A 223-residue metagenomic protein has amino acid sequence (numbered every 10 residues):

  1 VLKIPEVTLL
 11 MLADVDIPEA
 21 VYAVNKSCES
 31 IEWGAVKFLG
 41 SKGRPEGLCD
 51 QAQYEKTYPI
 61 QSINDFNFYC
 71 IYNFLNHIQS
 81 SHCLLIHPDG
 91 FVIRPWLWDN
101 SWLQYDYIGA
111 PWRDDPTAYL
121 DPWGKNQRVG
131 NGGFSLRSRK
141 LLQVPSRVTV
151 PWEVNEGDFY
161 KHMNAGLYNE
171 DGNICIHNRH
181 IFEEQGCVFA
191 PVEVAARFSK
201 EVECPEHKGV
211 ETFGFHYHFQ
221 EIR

Functional and structural regions predicted by a protein language model:
V1-H82: N-terminal anchoring/stem segment of glycosyltransferases
V1-K3, E29-S30, E46, Q61-I71 (+7 more regions): Membrane-interface amphipathic segments in extracytoplasmic regions
V21, G47-C49, R94-L97, S146: Short glycine-/acidic-enriched loop or helix-start segments at secondary-structure transitions that form or flank
S30-I31, H77-Q79, D99-L103, R137: Short, conserved loop/helix-junction motifs that constitute active-site signature segments in enzyme catalytic cores
V36, P88-D89, S138: Generic structural signal for small/hydrophobic residues in well-ordered secondary structure, especially within
S80-V92: Short beta-strand-to-loop acidic/aromatic patch adjacent to the donor-nucleotide binding site
G90-G124: Conserved donor-nucleotide/metal-binding helix-loop-beta segment in metal-dependent transferases, i.e., the alpha-helix
Q127-R223: Catalytic core and acceptor-binding pocket of nucleotide-sugar-dependent glycosyltransferases
